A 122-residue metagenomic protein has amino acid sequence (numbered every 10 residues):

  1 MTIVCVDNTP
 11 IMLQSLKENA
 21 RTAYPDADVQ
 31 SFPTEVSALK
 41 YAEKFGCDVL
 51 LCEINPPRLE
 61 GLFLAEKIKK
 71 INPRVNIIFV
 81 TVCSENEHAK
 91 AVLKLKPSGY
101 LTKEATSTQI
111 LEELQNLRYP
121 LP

Functional and structural regions predicted by a protein language model:
M1-I11, L16, A20, L50: Conserved acidic segment of CheY-like receiver
S31-V49: Acidic, metal-coordinating helix/loop segments flanking the phosphotransfer/catalytic sites of two-component signaling
T34, E60-F63: Acidic catalytic/metal-coordinating carboxylates
I54-N55: The short loop immediately C-terminal to the conserved phospho-acceptor aspartate in CheY-like receiver
F63, S84-G99: Alpha4 helix (beta4-alpha4-beta5 surface) of REC/receiver domains from two-component response regulators
A105-Q115: C-terminal output helix
